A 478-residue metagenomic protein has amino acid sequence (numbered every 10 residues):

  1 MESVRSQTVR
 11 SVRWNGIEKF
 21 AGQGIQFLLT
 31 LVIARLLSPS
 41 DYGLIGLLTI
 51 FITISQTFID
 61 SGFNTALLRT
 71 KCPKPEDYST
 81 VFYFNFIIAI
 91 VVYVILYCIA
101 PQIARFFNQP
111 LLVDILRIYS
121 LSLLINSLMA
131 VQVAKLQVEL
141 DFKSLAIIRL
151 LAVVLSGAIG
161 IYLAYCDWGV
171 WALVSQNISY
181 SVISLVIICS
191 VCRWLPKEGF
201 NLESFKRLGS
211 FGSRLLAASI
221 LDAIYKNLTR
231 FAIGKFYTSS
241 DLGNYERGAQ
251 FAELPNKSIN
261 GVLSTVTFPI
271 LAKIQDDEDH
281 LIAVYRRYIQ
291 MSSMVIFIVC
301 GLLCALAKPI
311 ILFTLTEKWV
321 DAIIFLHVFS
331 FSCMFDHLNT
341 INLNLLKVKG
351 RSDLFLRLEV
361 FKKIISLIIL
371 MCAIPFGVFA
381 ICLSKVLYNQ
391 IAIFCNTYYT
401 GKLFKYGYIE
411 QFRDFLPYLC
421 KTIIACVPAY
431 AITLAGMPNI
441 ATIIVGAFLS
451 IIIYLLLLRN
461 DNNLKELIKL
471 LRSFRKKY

Functional and structural regions predicted by a protein language model:
M1-F27, T65-L68, C72-Y83, L112 (+5 more regions): N-terminal membrane topogenesis motif
M1-V4, T8, K143, V186-N227 (+4 more regions): Interhelical loop/hinge segments that connect adjacent transmembrane helices in multipass membrane
E2, Y398-G401, Y406-Y408, F415 (+1 more regions): Membrane-proximal transmembrane or re-entrant/amphipathic helices at the cytosolic face
V4-F63, I87-A100, R117, S122 (+3 more regions): Signature of the first transmembrane helix
R5, V9, A66-P75, I125-I148 (+6 more regions): Membrane-interface junctions at transmembrane-helix termini in multi-pass inner-membrane proteins
S11-Q26, L173-Y180, S184, I188 (+6 more regions): Transmembrane helical elements of multi-pass membrane transporters/channels
Q26, Q56-P75, Q137-V138, G248 (+2 more regions): Helix-loop junctions and terminal segments of transmembrane helices in multi-pass membrane transport/translocation
Y83-N108, R117, A158-C166, Y285-D336 (+3 more regions): Alpha-helical transmembrane segments of multi-pass membrane transport and lipid-handling proteins
